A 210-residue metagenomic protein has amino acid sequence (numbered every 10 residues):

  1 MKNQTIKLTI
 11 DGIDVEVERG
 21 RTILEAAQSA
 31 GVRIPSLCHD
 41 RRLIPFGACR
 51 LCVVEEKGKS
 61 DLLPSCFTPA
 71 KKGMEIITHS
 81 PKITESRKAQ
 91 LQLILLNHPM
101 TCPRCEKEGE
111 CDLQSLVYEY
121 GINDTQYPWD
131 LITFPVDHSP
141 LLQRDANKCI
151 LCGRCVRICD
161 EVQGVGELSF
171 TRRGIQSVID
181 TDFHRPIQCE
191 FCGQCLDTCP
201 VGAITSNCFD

Functional and structural regions predicted by a protein language model:
K2-I13: Eukaryote-biased recognition of intrinsically disordered, low-complexity regulatory segments
I13-K72, P81-K82: N-terminal cofactor/phosphate-binding cores enriched in small/glycine residues, especially glycine-rich loops such as
R50-L51, K59-F191, D197-D210: Fe-S ferredoxin-like electron-transfer domains and their immediately adjacent linker/connector regions across
